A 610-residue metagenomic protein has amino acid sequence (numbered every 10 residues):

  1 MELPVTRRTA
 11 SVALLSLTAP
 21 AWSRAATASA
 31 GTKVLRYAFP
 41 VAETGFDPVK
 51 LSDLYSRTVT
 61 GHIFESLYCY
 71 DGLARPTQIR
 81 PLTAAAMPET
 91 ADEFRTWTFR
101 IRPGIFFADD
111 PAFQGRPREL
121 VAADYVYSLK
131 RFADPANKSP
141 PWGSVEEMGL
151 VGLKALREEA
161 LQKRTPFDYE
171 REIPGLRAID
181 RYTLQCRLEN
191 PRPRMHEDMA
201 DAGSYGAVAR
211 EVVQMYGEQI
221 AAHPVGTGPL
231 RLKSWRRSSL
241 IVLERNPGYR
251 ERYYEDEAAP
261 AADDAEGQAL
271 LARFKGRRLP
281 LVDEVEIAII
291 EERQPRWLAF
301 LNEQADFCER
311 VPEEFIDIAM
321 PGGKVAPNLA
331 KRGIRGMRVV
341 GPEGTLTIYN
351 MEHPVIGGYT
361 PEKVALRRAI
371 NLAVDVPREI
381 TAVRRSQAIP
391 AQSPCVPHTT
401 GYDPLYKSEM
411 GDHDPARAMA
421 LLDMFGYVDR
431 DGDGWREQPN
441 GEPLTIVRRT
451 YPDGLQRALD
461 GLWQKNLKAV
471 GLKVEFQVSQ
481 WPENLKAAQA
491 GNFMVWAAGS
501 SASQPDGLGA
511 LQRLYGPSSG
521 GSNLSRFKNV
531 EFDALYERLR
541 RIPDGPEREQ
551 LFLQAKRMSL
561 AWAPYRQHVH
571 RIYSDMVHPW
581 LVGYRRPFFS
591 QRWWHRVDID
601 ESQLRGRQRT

Functional and structural regions predicted by a protein language model:
E2-L3, R8-A26: N-terminal export signals
A26-T27, G72-L73, P88, E93-T98 (+10 more regions): Extracytoplasmic/periplasmic ligand-capture domains
A26-V34: Cleaved targeting-peptide boundary
L35-A38, V447-R449: Short, well-ordered beta-strand segments
A38-D92, K130, V225: N-terminal lobe/hinge region of extracytoplasmic solute-binding protein
L153-T165: Surface-exposed intrinsically disordered loops and tails
V208: Aromatic-residue-lined binding/catalytic grooves and analogous aromatic/hydrophobic interfacial grooves in multimeric
H568: Active-site-proximal polar cores
